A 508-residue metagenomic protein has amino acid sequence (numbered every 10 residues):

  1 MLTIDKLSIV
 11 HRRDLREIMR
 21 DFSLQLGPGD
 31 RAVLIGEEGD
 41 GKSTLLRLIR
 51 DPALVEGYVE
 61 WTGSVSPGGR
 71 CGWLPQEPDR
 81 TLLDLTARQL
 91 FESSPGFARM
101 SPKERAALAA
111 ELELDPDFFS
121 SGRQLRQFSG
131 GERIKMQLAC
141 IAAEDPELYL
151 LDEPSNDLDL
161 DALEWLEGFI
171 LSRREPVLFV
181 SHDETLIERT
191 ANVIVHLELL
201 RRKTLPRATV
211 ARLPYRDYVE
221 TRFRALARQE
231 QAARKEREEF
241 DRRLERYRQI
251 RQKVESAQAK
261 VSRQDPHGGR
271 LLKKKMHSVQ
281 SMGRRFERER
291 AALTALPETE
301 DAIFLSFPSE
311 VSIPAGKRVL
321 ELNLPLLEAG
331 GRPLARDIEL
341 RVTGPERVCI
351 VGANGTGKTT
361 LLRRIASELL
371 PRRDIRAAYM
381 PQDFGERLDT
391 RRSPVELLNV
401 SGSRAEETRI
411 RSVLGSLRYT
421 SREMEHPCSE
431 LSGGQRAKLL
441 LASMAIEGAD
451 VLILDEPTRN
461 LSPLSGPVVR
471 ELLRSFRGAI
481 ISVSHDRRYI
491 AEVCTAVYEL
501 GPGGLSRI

Functional and structural regions predicted by a protein language model:
M1-R228, I313-I508: ABC ATP-binding cassette signature C-motif
L226-P333: Flexible nucleotide-interacting loop at or near the entrance of a catalytic core
